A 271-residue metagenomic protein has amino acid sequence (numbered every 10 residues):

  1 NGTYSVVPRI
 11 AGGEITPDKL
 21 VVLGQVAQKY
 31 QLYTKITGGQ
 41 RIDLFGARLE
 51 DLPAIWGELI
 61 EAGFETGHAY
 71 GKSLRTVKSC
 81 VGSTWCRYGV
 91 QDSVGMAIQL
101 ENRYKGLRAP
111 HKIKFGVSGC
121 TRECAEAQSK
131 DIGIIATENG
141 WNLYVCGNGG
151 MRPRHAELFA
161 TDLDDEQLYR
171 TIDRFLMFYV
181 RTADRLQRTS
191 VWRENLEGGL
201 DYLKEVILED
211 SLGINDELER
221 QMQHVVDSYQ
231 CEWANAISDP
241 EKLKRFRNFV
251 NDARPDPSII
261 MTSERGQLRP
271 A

Functional and structural regions predicted by a protein language model:
N1-Y4: Extended, compositionally biased intrinsically disordered regions at domain boundaries
V6-N139, A236, P240-A271: Small-residue-enriched alpha-helical segments and adjacent helix-cap loops that form tight helix-helix packing
L32-G38, A69-Y70, P110-I113, R181-N195 (+1 more regions): Flexible, glycine/charged-enriched surface loops at secondary-structure junctions
G38, D162, H224-C231, N235: Glycine-rich, acidic/polar active-site loops that bind/position phosphate-bearing ligands
E50-D51, I55, E194-Q223: Terminal amphipathic helices with adjacent charged low-complexity linkers/tails
E58, R103, T171, F178 (+3 more regions): Residues that form generic nucleotide/phosphate-binding pockets
K114, G119, E123, Q128-E194 (+3 more regions): Mobile "lid/hinge" segments at catalytic clefts and subdomain interfaces of large enzymes
G140-G147, E217-Q221, V225-C231: Active-site pocket-lining/capping segments in soluble small-molecule metabolic enzymes
